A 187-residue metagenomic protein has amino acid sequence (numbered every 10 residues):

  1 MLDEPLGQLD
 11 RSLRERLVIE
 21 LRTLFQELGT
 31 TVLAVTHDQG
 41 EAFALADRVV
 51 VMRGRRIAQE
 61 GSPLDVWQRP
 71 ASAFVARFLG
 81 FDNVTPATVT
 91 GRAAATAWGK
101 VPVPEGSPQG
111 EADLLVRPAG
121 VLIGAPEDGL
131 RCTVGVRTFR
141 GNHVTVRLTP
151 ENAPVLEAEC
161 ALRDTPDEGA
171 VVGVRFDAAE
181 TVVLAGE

Functional and structural regions predicted by a protein language model:
M1-F74: ABC ATPase nucleotide-binding domains
L2, V18, A34-H37, W67-R69 (+5 more regions): Broad hydrophobic/π-residue packing in well-ordered secondary structure
Q26, E41, N83-P86, A95: Solvent-exposed, non-transmembrane amphipathic alpha-helical segments
F43-A44, V89, V183: Charged/polar positions on well-ordered alpha helices
S62, F74, T88, R131-G135: Residues located in well-ordered beta-strands
Q68-G91, L115: C-terminal boundary and immediately downstream tail of ABC-type ATPase nucleotide-binding domains
D82-V84, R92-E187: Non-catalytic connector elements of ABC transporters
